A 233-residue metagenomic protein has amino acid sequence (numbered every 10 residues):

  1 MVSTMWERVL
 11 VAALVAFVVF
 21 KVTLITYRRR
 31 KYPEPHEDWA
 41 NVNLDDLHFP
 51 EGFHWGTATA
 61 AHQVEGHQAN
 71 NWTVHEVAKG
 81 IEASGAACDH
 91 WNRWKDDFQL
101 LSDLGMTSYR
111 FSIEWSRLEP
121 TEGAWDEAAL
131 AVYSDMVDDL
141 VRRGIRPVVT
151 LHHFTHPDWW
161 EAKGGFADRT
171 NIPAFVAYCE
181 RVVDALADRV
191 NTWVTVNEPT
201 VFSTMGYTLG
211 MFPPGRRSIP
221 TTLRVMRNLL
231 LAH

Functional and structural regions predicted by a protein language model:
M1-S3: Short, low-complexity, Lys/Arg-enriched N-terminal segments of secretory-pathway carbohydrate enzymes
R8-A12, F17, K21-E82, E122 (+1 more regions): Active-site region of glycoside hydrolase catalytic domains
G80-R93, A128: Conserved active-site regions of diverse hydrolases
A87-L101, N171-V182: Short, acidic/polar
D89, R93-E114, R146: Catalytic domains of carbohydrate-active enzymes, especially glycoside hydrolases
I113-E127: Glycine-rich, proline-tolerant flexible connector loops at the mouths of alpha/beta enzymes
